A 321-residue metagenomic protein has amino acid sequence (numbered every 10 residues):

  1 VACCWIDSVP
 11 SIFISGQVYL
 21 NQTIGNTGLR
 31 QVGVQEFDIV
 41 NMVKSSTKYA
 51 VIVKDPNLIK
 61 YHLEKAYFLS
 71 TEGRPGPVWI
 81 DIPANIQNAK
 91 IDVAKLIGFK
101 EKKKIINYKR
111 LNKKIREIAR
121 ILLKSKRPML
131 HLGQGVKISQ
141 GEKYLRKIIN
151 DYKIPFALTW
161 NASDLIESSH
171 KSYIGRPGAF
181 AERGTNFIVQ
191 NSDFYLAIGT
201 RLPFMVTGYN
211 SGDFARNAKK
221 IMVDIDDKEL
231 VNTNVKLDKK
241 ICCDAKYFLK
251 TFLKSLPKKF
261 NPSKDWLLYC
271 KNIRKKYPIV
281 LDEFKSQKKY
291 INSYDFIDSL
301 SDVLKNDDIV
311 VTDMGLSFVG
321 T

Functional and structural regions predicted by a protein language model:
V1-K259, S299, V303-I309: N-terminal alpha/beta PP-like core and its mobile active-site loop of ThDP/TPP-dependent enzymes
V43, I118, F252, W266-I273 (+2 more regions): Generic structural signal of hydrophobic/aromatic residues within well-ordered alpha-helices of folded domains
W79-D81, G133, K264-Y269, D313-M314: Short coil/turn segments at secondary-structure boundaries
I97-K114, N261-I291: Long, charged amphipathic helices and adjacent flexible linkers at domain junctions
K271-T321: Active-site diphosphate/adenylate-binding microenvironment
